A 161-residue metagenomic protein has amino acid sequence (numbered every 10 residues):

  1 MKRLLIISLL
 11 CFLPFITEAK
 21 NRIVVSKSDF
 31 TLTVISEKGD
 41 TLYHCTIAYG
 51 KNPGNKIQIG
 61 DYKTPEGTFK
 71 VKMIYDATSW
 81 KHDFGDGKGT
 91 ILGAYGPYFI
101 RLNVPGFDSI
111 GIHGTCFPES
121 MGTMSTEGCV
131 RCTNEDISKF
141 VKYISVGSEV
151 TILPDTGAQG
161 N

Functional and structural regions predicted by a protein language model:
M1, L32-V34, Y98-L102: Short, hydrophobic/aromatic-rich beta-strand segments within well-structured domains
R3-T17: Sec-dependent N-terminal signal peptides
A19-I59, E66, I152-N161: Intrinsically disordered, low-complexity, Pro/Ser/Thr/Asn/Gly/Ala-rich spacer/linker segments adjacent to signal
D29-T31, T68, F99, S109: Structural motif
I59-D61, A77-N161: Exported/periplasmic cell-wall-interacting domains
F69-K70, V150: Generic structural signal for buried aliphatic residues
